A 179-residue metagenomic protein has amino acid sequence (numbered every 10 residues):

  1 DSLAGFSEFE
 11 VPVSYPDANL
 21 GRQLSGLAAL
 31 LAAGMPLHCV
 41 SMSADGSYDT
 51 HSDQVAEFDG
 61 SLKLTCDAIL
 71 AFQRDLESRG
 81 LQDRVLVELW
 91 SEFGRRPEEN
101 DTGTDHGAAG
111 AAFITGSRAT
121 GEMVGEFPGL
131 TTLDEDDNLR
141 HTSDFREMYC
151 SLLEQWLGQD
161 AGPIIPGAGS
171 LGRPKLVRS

Functional and structural regions predicted by a protein language model:
D1-S179: Ligand-binding pockets and gating/stacking loops
